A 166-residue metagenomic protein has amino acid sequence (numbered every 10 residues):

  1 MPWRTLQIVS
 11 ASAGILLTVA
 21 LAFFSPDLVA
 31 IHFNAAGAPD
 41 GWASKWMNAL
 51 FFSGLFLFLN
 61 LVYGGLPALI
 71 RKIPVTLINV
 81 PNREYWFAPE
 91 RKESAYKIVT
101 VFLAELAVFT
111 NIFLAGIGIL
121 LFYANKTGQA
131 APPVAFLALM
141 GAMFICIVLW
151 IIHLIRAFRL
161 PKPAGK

Functional and structural regions predicted by a protein language model:
M1-S12, K97-T100: Alpha-helical transmembrane segments and their helix-start/interface "positive-inside/aromatic belt" motifs in integral
A20-L50: Active-site and channel-lining beta-strand-loop segments that bind or position nucleotide-derived/phosphorylated
F24-S25, L61-R83, I151-L160: Membrane-water interface of transmembrane alpha-helices
S44-L66, A135-I145: Alpha-helical transmembrane segments
A49, L120, A124-K166: Alpha-helical transmembrane segments and their immediate juxtamembrane interface regions
I73-S94, G165-K166: Juxtamembrane inter-helical linkers in multi-pass membrane proteins
E90-T110: Loop-to-transmembrane boundary segments
E105-K126: Alpha-helical transmembrane segments and their membrane-interface junctions in multi-pass membrane proteins
